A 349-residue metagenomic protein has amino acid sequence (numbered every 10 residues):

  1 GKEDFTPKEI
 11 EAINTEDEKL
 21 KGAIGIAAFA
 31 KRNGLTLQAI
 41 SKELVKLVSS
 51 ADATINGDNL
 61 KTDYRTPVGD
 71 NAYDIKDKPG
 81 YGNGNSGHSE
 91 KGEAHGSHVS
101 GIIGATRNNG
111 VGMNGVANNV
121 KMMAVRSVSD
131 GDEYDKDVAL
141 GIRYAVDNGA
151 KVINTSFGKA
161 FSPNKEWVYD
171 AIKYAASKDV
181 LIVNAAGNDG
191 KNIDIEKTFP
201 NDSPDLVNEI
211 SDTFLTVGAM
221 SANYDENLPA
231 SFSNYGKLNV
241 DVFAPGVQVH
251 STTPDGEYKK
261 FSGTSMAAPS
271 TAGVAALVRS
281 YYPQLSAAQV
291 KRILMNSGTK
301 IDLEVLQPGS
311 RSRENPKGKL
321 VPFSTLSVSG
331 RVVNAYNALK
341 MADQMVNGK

Functional and structural regions predicted by a protein language model:
K2-T66, A72-A94, V125-S211, P254-A268: Substrate-binding/access-modulating region of protease and related hydrolase catalytic domains
V68-D77, V240-Q248: Acidic-glycine-rich active-site phosphate/pyrophosphate-binding loop
G96, S100-I103, G110, A139-I142 (+8 more regions): Extracytoplasmic/secreted envelope proteins and their assembly/folding machinery, especially bacterial periplasmic
H98-N119, R143-D147, D205-L206, L277-L285: Flexible, small-residue-rich helix->loop connector segments that border functional cores
V99, I153, A175, V242 (+1 more regions): Divalent metal-coordination and catalytic microenvironments
I102-T106, A117-V120, V125-S129, T155-K159 (+7 more regions): Active-site-proximal beta-strand/loop segments in catalytic clefts of secreted hydrolases
V146-N148, V152-T155, E166, D212-T216 (+1 more regions): C-terminal subdomain of the subtilisin-like protease fold in secreted/lumenal serine endopeptidases
V180, D202-S280, Q284, A288 (+2 more regions): Extracellular S/T/G-rich loop segment that most often corresponds to the catalytic His/Ser-adjacent loop
